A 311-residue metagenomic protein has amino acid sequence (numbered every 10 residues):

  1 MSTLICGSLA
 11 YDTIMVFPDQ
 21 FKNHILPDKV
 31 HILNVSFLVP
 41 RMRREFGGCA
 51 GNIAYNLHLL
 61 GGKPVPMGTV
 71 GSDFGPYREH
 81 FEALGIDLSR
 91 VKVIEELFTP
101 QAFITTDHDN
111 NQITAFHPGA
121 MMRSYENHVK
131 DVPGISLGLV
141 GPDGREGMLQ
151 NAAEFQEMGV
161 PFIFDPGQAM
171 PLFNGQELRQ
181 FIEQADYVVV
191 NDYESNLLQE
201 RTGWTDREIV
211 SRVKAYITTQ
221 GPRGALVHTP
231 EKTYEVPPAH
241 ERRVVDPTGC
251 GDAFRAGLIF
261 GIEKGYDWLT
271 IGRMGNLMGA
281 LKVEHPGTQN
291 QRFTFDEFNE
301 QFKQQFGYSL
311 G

Functional and structural regions predicted by a protein language model:
M1-V65, P76, S309-G311: Glycine-rich phosphate/adenosyl-contacting loop at the front of the ribokinase-like
T3, K63-V65, L88, F162 (+1 more regions): Hydrophobic anchor at the start of a short beta-strand that flanks the dinucleotide cofactor-binding loop
L9, D143, A253: Active-site metal-binding loops of divalent metal-dependent hydrolases
K63-S89: A glycine-rich beta-to-alpha transition motif near the start of alpha/beta enzyme domains, typified by
M67-S72, S89-T99, K214-Q220: Beta-strand->loop->alpha-helix junctions that form or flank phosphate-binding loops in nucleotide-handling enzymes
S89-E95, A102-P142, E146: Conserved phosphate-binding/catalytic loop of the ribokinase/pfkB sugar-kinase fold
Q150-P237, R243: Conserved phosphate/ATP/ADP-binding segment of small-molecule kinases
G203-G311: Conserved phosphate-binding/catalytic region of the ribokinase-like
